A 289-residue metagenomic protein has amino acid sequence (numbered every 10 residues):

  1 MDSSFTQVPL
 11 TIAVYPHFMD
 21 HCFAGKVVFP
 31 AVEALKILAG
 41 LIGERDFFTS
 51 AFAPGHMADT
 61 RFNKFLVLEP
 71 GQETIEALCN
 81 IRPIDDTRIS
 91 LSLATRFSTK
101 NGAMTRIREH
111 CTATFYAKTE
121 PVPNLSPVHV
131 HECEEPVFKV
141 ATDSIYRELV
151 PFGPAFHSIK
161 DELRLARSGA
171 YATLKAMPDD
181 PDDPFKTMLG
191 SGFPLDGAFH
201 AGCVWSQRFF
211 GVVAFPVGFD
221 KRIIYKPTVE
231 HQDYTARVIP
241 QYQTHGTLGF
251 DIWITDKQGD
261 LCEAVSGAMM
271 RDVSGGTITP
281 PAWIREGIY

Functional and structural regions predicted by a protein language model:
M1-Y289: Acyl-thioester-processing domains in fatty-acid/polyketide/NRPS systems
